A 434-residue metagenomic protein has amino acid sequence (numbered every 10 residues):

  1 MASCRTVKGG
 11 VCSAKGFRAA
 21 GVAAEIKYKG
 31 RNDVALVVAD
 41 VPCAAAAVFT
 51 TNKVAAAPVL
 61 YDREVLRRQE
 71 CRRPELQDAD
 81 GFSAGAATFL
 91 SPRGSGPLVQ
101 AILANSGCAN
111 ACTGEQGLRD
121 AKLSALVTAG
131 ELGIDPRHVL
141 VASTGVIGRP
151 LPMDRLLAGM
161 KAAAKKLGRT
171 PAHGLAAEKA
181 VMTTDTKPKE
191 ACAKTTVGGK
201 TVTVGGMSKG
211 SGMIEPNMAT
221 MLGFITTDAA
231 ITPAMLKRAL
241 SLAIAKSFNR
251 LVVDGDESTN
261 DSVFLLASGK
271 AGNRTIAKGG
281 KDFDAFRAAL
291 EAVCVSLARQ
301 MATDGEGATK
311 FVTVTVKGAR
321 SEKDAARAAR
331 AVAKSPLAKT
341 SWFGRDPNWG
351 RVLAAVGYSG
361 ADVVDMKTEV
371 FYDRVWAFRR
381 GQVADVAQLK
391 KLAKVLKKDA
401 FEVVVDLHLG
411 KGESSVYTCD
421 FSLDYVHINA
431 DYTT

Functional and structural regions predicted by a protein language model:
A2-C71, F82, G94-N105, A109-K122 (+1 more regions): A structural signal for small-residue-enriched, beta-sheet-centric alpha/beta enzyme cores and oligomeric scaffold folds
Q69-Q77, A86-S91: N-terminal amphipathic/hydrophobic targeting modules at extreme N-termini, encompassing cleavable Sec/SRP-type signal
